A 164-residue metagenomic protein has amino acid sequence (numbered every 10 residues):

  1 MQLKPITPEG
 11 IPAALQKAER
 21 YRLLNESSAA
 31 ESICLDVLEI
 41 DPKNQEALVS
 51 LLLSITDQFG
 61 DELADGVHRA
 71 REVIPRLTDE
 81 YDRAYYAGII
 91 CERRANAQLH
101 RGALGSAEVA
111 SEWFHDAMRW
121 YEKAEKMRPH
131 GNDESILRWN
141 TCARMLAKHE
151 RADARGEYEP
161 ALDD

Functional and structural regions predicted by a protein language model:
M1-A13, I74-R76, E108: TPR-adjacent "capping" and linker segments in tetratricopeptide-repeat scaffold/adaptor proteins
M1-T7, K126, H130-D164: Terminal, low-structured helical/coil segments at or just beyond the last alpha-helical repeat
L3, V37, V73-I74, A124: Canonical positions in the second alpha-helix
I6, I40, R76, R83 (+2 more regions): Short coil/turn linker motifs that delimit alpha-helical repeat modules in TPR/alpha-solenoid proteins
P8-A13, D41-I55, T78-G102, D133-M145: Amphipathic alpha-helical repeat scaffolds of TPR domains
G10-D36, L104-G105: Alpha-helical segment of the N-proximal tetratricopeptide repeat
L24-F59: N-terminal interaction modules that seed assembly of large macromolecular complexes
I55-D79, Y86-K123, M145-D163: Short coil/linker segments at helix-helix boundaries
